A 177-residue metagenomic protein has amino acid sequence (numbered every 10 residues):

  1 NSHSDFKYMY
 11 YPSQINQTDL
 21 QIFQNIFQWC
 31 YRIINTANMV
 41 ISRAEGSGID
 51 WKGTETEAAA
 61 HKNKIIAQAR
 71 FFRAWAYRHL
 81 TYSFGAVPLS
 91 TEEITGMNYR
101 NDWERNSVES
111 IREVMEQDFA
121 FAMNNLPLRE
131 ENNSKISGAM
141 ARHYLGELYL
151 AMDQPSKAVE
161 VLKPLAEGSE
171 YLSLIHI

Functional and structural regions predicted by a protein language model:
S2-F84, N106-S110, F119-N133: Conserved, well-structured interaction surfaces
R70, R142-Y149, V161: TPR/Sel1-like alpha-solenoid repeat signature
T95-I111: Flexible interdomain linker/hinge and immediately adjacent N-terminus of the catalytic tyrosine-recombinase domain
G138-M140: Generic helix N-cap/helix-start motif at coil->alpha-helix transitions
L162-E167: TPR/TPR-like (Sel1-like) alpha-helical repeat modules
I175-I177: Conserved small/polar residues in nucleotide/adenosyl-binding loops
